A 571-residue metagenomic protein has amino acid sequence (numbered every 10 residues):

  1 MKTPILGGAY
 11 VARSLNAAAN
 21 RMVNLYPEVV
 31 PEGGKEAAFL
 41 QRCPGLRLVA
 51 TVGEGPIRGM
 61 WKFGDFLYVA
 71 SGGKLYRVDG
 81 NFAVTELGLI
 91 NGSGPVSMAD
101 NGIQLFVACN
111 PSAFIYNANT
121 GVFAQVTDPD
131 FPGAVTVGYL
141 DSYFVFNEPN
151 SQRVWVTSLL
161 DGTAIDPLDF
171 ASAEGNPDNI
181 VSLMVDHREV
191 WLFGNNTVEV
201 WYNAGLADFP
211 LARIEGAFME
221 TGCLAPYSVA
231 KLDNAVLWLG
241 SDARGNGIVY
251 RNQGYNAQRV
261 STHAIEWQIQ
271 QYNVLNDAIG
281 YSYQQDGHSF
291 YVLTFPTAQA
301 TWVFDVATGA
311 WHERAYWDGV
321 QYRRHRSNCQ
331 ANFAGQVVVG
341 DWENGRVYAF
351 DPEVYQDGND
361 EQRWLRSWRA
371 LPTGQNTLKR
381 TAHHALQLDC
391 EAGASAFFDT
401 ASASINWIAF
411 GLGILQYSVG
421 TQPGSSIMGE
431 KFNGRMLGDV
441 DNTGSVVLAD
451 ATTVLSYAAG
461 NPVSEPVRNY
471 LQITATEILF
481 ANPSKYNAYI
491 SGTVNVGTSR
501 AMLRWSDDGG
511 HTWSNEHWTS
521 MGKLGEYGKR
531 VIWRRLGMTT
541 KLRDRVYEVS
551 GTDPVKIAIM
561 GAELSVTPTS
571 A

Functional and structural regions predicted by a protein language model:
M1-I103, E220-V236, S241-D399, E477-A571: Beta-sheet repeat architectures centered on beta-propellers
P56, G94, P132-G133, L140 (+4 more regions): Beta-rich catalytic cores
G72, N110, P149, N195 (+5 more regions): Short loop/turn segments immediately following the C-termini of beta-strands
D79-F82, N117-G121, L159-D161, A204-L206 (+2 more regions): Short loop/turn segments that connect beta-strands within beta-propeller blades
A118-S142, P167: Asp-box/WD-like beta-propeller blade repeats and closely related beta-sheet repeat scaffolds
L159-S172: A short, charged helix-loop
W191-G216: Surface-exposed extracellular loop regions of Gram-negative outer-membrane beta-barrel proteins
D399-I490: Cellulosome-associated attachment modules in secreted, modular CAZymes
